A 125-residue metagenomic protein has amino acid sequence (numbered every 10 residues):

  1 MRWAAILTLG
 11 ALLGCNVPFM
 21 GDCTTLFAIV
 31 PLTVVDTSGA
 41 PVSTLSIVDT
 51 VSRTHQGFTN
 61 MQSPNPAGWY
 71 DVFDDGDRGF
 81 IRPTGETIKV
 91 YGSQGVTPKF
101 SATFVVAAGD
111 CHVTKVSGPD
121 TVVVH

Functional and structural regions predicted by a protein language model:
M1-C15: Sec-dependent bacterial lipoprotein signal peptides
C15-I29, V35-S38, V113-H125: Beta-strand-rich domain onsets/edges
I29-P31, T87-Y91: Beta-strand secondary-structure signal
S38-Q62: Short, ordered, surface-exposed loop/turn motifs in non-cytosolic proteins
H55-W69, F104-A107: Solvent-exposed serine/threonine-rich low-complexity stretches and specific carbohydrate-binding patches
S63-T87: Short Pro-Gly-centered beta-turn/loop motif in secreted/extracellular proteins
G92-G118: Structured interaction patches on ligand/partner-binding surfaces of diverse proteins
